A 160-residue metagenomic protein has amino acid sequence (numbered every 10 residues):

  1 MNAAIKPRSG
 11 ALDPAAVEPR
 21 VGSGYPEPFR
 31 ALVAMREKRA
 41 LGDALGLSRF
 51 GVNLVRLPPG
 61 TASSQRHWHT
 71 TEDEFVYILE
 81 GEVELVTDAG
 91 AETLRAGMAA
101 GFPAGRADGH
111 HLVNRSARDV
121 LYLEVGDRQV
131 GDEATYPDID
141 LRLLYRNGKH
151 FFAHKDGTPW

Functional and structural regions predicted by a protein language model:
M1-R49, A134-W160: A short, N-terminal "cap"/entry segment at the start of jelly-roll beta-barrel domains of the cupin/DSBH fold
M35-K38, N53-H69, A107: Conserved short histidine dyad/triad with adjacent acidic residue
L54-P58, H69-V86, V125-D127: Short, conserved beta-strand element in jelly-roll/cupin
F75, E82-E84, A91, G109 (+1 more regions): Structural motif
D88-A104: Short acidic-glycine-tyrosine-enriched beta hairpin
A104-G131: Ligand-binding loop in jelly-roll beta-barrel domains
